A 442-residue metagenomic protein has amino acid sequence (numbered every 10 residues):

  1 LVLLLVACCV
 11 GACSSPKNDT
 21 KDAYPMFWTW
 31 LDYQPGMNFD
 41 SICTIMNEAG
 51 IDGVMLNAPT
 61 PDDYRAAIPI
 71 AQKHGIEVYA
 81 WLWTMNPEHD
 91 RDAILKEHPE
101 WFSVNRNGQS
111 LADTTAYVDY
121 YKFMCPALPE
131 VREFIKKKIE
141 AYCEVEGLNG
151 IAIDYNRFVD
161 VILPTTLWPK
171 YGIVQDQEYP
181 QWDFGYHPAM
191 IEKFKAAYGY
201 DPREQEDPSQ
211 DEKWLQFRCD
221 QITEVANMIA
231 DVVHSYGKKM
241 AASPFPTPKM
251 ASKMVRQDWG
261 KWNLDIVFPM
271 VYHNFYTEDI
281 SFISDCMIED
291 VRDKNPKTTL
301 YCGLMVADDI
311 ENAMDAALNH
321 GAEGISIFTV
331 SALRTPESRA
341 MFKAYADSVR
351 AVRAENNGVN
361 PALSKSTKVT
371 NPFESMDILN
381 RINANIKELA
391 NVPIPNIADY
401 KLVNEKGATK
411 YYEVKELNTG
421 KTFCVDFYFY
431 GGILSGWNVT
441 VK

Functional and structural regions predicted by a protein language model:
P16-I42, A242-P246: Boundary/entry segment of secreted carbohydrate-active catalytic domains
W30-D32, I51-A58, Y117-E133, Q210-T223 (+3 more regions): The substrate-binding groove and active-site-proximal loops of carbohydrate-active enzymes, especially glycoside
Y33-D63, V145-G150, W262-V267, A317-G324: Catalytic domains of carbohydrate-active enzymes, especially glycoside hydrolases
Y79-V145: Active-site-adjacent "subsite" loops/lids of carbohydrate-active enzymes
P87-A116, N156-R203: Aromatic- and acidic-residue-enriched segments that line the glycan-binding/catalytic groove of carbohydrate-active
A152-N156, Y186, A196-Y198, E204 (+2 more regions): Aromatic-lined carbohydrate-recognition surfaces of secreted/lumenal glycan-active proteins
V161, I229, K239-T277, N312-M314: Substrate-binding cleft/loops of secretory-pathway carbohydrate-active enzymes
L264, P269-D290, K294-L363: Substrate-binding cleft of secreted/luminal carbohydrate-active enzymes
